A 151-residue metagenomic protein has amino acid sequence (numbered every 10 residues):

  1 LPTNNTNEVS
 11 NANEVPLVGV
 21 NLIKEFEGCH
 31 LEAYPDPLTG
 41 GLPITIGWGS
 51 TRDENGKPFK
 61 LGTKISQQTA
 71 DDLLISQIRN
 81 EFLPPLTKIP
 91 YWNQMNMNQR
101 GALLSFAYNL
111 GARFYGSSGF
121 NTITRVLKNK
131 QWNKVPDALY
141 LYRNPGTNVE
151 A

Functional and structural regions predicted by a protein language model:
L1-E32, L38-G41, S50-F59, I65 (+3 more regions): Long, amphipathic alpha-helical surface segments
P35-P37, Q94-M95: Short, conserved, surface-exposed binding loops centered on an aromatic residue
G41-P43, N98: Extracytoplasmic
T45-G47: Short hydrophobic-aromatic micro-motifs
R79-F120: Active-site nucleophile-His-acid catalytic modules used for acyl/amide transfer and hydrolysis across diverse enzymes
